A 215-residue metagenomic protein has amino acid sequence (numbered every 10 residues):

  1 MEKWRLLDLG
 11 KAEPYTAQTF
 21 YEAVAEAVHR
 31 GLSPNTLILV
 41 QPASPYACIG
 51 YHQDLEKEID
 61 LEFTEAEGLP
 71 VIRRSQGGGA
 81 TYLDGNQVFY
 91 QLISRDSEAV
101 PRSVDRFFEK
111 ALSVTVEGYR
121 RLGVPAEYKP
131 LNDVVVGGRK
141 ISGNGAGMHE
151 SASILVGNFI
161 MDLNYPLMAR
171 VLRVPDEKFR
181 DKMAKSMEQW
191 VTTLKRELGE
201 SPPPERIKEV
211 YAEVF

Functional and structural regions predicted by a protein language model:
M1-E58, E62, A66, K185-G199 (+1 more regions): Active-site loop/lid in soluble adenylation, ligation, and acyl-transfer enzymes
L39, V71-R73, A126-P130, V136 (+1 more regions): General beta-strand structural signal in soluble alpha/beta enzymes
P42-S44, Q76, G85, Y128-L131: Short Gly/Ser/Thr- and Asp/Glu-enriched loop/turn motifs at secondary-structure junctions
K57-I59, A99-V104, L167-A169, P202-R206: Short, conserved charged micro-motifs
L61-E98: A glycine-rich, hydrophobic loop/mini-helix early in the fold
A66, V136-G137: Structural motif
Q87-N132: Contiguous, small/hydrophobic- and glycine-enriched helical/loop subdomains that border and often "cap" functional
E109-P125, S142-F215: Long, positively charged amphipathic alpha-helical accessory segments at protein N-termini or as interdomain linkers
